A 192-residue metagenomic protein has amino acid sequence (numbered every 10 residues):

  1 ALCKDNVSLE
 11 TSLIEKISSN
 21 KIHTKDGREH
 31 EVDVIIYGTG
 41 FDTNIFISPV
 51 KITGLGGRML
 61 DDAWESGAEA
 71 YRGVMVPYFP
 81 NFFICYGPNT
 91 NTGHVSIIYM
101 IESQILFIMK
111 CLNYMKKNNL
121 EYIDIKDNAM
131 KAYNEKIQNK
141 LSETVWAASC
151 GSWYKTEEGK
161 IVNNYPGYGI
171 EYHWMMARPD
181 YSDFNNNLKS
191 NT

Functional and structural regions predicted by a protein language model:
D5-K25: A conserved short coil-to-beta-strand element within the FAD-binding core of flavoproteins
S8-E10, I36, P80-C85: Hydrophobic/aromatic beta-strand patches that form the interior of the parallel beta-sheet core in alpha/beta enzyme
S8-L13, S48, D61-D62, M115-I125: Acidic/polar loop patches that form or flank catalytic/metal-binding clefts of enzymes that bind anionic ligands
N20, G27, G56-M59, G159: Detector for glycine-centered tight turns/loop "hinges" at secondary-structure junctions
H23-V34, G38: Core beta-strand elements of the Rossmann-like FAD/NAD(P) dinucleotide-binding domain in flavoenzyme oxidoreductases
D42-T90: Glycine-rich loop(s) and the adjacent beta-strand/alpha-helix scaffold that form part
E69-A70, N81-T192: C-terminal, flexible cofactor-proximal segment of oxidoreductases
